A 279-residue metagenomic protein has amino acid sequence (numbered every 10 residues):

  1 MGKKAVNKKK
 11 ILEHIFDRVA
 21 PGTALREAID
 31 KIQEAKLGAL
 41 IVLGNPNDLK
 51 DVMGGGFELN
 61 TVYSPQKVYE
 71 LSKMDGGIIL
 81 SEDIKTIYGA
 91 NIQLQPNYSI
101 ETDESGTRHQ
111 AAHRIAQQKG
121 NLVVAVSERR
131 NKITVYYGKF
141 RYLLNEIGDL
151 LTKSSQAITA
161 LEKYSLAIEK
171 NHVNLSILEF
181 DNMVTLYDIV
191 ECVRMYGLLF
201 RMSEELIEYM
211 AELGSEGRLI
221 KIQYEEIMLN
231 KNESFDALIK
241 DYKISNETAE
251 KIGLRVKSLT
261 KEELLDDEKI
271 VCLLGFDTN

Functional and structural regions predicted by a protein language model:
G2-T278: Divalent-cation
